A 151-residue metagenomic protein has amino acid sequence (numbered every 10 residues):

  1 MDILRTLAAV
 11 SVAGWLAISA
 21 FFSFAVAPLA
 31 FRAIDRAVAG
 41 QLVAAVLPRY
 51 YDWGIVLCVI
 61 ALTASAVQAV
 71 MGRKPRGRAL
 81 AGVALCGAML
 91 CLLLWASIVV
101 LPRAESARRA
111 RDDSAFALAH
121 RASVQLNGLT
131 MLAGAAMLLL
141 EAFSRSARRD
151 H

Functional and structural regions predicted by a protein language model:
M1-H151: Polytopic transmembrane helical bundles with strong interfacial aromatic enrichment
